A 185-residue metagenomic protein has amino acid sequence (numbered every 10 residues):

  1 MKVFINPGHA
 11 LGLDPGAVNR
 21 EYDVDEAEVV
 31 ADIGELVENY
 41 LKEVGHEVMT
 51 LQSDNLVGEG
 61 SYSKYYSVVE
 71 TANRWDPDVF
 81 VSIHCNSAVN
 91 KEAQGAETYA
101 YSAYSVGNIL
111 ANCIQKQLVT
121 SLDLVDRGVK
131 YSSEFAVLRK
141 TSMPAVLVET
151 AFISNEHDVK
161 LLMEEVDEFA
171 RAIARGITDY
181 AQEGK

Functional and structural regions predicted by a protein language model:
M1-F4, A10-A17, D23, E70 (+4 more regions): Active-site-adjacent mobile loop/cap segments within catalytic or ligand-binding domains
M1-S67: Active-site histidine-acidic residue metal-binding/catalytic motifs, centered on HxH/HExxH-like signatures
G12-D25, S87-C113: A short, glycine/acidic-enriched catalytic loop
V24-D32, S63-Y66, Y104-I109, K160-E168: Soluble non-cytosolic domains of exported or imported proteins
G34, E38, V69, N108-Q115 (+2 more regions): Extracytoplasmic/secreted envelope proteins and their assembly/folding machinery, especially bacterial periplasmic
V48-M49, D126-R127, A145-V148: Hydrophobic anchor at the start of a short beta-strand that flanks the dinucleotide cofactor-binding loop
L51-S53, Y101, Y131-S132: Conserved beta-strand termini and adjacent loop/short-helix elements that scaffold enzyme active sites in alpha/beta
V106-K130: Active-site-adjacent substrate-binding region of metalloamidase/peptidase-like peptide-processing proteins
